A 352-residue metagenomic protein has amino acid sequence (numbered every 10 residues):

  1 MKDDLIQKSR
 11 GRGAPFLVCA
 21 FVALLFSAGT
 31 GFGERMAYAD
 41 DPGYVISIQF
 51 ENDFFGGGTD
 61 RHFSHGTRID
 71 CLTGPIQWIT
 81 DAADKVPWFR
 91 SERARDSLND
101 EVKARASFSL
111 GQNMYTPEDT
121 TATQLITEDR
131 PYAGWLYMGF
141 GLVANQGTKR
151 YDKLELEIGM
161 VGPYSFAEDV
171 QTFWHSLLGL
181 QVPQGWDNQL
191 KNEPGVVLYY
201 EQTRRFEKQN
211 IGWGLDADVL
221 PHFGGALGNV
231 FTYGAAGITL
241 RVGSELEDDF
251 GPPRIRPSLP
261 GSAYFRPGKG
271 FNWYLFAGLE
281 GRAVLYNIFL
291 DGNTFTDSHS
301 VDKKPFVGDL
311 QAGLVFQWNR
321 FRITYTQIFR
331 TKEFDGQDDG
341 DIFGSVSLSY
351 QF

Functional and structural regions predicted by a protein language model:
F16-G31: Bacterial N-terminal signal peptides
G33-W78, R105-L110, M114-T120, R282-L290: Short glycine/proline- and aromatic-enriched beta-strand/turn motifs that initiate or cap beta-hairpins
E34-G43, P75-A104, Q146-K153, F206-V219 (+2 more regions): Short loop/turn motifs that connect adjacent beta-strands in outer-membrane beta-barrel proteins
I46-N52, A106-M114, L156-G162, Q202 (+6 more regions): Transmembrane beta-barrel strands of outer-membrane/channel proteins
R61-T67, Y132-L136, D152, N192-L198 (+6 more regions): Residues that define the transmembrane beta-barrel architecture of outer-membrane proteins
W88-E168: Long, hydrophobic/aromatic-enriched structural stretches that serve as scaffold segments
E118-A122, T239-F352: Outer membrane beta-barrel transmembrane domains
T123-E128, V182-N188, G224, T296-S300 (+1 more regions): Extracellular loop and loop/strand-boundary signature of outer-membrane beta-barrel proteins
